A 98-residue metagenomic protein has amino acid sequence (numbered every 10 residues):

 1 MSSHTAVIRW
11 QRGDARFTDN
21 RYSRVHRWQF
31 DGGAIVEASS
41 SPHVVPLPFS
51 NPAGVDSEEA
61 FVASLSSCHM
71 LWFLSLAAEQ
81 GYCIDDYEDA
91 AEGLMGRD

Functional and structural regions predicted by a protein language model:
M1-A63, L71-D98: Extended beta-strand/beta-hairpin segments
